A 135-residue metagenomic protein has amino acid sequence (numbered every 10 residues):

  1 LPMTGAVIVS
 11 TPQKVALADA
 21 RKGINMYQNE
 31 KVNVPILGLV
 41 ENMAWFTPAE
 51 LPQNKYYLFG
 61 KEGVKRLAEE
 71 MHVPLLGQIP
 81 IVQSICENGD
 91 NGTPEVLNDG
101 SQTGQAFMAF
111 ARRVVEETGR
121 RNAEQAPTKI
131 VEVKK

Functional and structural regions predicted by a protein language model:
L1-E87: Conserved catalytic-core segment of NTP-binding enzymes
M3, L97-N98, K135: Short, charged low-complexity intrinsically disordered segments located at boundaries of structured domains
D19, Q102, A106: Charged catalytic carboxylate motif
N33, E116-E124: Charged, solvent-exposed alpha-helical segments that act as regulatory interaction surfaces
N91-T103: C-terminal boundary of histidine-terminating zinc-finger modules
Q105-G119: Acyltransferase
A109, R113, E124-K135: A short, charged, Gly/Pro-tolerant segment at domain boundaries
